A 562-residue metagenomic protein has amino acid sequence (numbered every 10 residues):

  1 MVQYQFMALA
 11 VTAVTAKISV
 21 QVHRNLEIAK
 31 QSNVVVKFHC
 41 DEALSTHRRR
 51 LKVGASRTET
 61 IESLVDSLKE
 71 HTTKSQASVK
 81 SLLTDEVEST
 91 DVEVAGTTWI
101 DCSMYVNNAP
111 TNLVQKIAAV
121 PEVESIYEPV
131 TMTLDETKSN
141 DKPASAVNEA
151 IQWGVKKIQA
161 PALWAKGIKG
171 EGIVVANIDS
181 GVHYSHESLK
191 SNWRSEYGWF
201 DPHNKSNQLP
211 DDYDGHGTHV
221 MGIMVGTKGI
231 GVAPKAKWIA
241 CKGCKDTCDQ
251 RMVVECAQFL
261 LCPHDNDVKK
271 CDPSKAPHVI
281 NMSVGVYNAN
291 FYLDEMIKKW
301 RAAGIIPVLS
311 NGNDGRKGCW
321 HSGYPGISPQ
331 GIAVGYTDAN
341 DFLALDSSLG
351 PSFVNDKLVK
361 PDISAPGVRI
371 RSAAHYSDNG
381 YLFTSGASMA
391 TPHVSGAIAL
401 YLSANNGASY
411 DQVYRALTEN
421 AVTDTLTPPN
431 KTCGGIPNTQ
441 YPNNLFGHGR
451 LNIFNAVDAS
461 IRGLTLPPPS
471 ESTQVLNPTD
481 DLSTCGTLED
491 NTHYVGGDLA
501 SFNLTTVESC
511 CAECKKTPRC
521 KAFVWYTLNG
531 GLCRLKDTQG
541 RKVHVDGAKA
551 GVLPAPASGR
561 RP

Functional and structural regions predicted by a protein language model:
L9, K80-V155, Q159-A165, P329: Autoinhibitory propeptides
L9-Q21: N-terminal signal peptide
L26-A29, H47, E93, I151 (+11 more regions): Subtilisin-like serine protease catalytic core
Q152, P273-N281, G331, S403-N477: C-terminal subdomain of the subtilisin-like protease fold in secreted/lumenal serine endopeptidases
D179, G323-S403, G407, R450 (+1 more regions): Extracellular S/T/G-rich loop segment that most often corresponds to the catalytic His/Ser-adjacent loop
M221, I239-C244, P366-Y441, F446: Hydrolase catalytic cores
L260-N290, S310-N311: Short acidic, glycine-rich surface-loop motifs adjacent to enzyme active sites
V475-P562: Extracellular disulfide-rich cysteine clusters
